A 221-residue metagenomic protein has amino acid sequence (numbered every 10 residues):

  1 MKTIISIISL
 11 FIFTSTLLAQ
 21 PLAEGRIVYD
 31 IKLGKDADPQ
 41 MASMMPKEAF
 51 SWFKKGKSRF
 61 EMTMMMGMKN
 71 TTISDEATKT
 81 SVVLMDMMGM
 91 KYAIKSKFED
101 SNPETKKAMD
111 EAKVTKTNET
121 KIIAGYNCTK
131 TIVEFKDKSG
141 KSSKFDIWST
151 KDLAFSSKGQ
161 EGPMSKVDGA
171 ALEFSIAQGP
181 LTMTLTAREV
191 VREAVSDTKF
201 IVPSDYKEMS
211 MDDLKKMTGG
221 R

Functional and structural regions predicted by a protein language model:
M1-L22: Bacterial Sec-dependent N-terminal signal peptides
Q20-E99, P103-R221: Extended soluble regions of mature proteins
